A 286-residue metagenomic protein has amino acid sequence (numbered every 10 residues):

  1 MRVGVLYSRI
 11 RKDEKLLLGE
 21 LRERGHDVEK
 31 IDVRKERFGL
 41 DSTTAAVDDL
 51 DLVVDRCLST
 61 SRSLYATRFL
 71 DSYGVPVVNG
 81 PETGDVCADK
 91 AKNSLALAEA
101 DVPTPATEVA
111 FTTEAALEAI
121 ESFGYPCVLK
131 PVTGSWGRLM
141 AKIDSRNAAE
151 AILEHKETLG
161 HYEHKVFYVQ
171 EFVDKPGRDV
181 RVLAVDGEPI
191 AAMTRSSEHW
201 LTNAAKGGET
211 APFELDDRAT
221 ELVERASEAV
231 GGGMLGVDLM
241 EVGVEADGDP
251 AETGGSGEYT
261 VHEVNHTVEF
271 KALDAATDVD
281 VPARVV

Functional and structural regions predicted by a protein language model:
V3, Y7, D71-G74, G84-Y168 (+1 more regions): Active-site nucleotide/adenylate-binding loops and adjacent lid/helix of ATP-dependent enzymes
Y7-A106: Conserved N-proximal alpha/beta basic substrate-recognition cap immediately N-terminal to, or forming the N-lobe
V47, E245-V286: C-terminal active-site "lid" helix and adjoining low-complexity regulatory extension at the edge of ATP-using catalytic
L58-T60, T133-G134, T267: Short glycine-rich anion-binding loops that position phosphate/pyrophosphate groups of nucleotides and phosphorylated
P105, R138, R178-V180, G187 (+1 more regions): Change "...and in nucleic-acid phosphodiester-cleaving endonucleases..." to "...and in nucleic-acid processing enzymes
C127, I190-A191, T260-E263: Protein kinase-like catalytic core scaffold
K142-E228: Phosphate-binding site of ATP-dependent enzymes
L201-S256, A283-V285: A long amphipathic alpha-helix within ATP-dependent nucleotide-binding catalytic cores
